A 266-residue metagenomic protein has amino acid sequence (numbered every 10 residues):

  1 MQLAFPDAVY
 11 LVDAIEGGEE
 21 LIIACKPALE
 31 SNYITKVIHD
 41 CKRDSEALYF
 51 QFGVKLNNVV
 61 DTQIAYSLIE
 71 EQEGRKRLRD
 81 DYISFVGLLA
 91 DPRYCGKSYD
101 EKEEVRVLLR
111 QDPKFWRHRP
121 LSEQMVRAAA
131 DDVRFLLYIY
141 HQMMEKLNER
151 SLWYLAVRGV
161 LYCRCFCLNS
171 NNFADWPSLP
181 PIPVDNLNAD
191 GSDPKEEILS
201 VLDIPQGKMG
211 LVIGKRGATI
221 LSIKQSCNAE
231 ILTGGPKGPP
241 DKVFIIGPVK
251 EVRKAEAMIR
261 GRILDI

Functional and structural regions predicted by a protein language model:
M1-G87: Conserved RNase H-like, two-metal-ion catalytic cores of nucleic-acid enzymes
Q2, Y10-L11, D203, E230-L232 (+1 more regions): Beta-strand cores of modular interaction/reader domains in eukaryotic scaffold and signaling proteins, especially PDZ
A8, G17, R43, I64-A65 (+4 more regions): Conserved beta-strand elements of beta-rich interaction domains across eukaryotes, especially beta-propellers
K42, L56, R75-R79, V86-L109 (+1 more regions): Core catalytic alpha/beta fold that binds nucleotide/phospho-ligands
K97-F166: Acidic, Mg2+-coordinating catalytic module of metal-dependent nucleases/exonucleases that use a two-metal-ion mechanism
H141, K146-G207, L211, A218-Q225 (+1 more regions): Acidic catalytic cores of enzymes that act on phosphate-bearing nucleotides/polynucleotides
C227-D241, I263-I266: Polar interaction faces of repeat-based domains
F244, P248-I266: Charge-rich, low-aromatic oligomerization/scaffolding segments with amphipathic character
